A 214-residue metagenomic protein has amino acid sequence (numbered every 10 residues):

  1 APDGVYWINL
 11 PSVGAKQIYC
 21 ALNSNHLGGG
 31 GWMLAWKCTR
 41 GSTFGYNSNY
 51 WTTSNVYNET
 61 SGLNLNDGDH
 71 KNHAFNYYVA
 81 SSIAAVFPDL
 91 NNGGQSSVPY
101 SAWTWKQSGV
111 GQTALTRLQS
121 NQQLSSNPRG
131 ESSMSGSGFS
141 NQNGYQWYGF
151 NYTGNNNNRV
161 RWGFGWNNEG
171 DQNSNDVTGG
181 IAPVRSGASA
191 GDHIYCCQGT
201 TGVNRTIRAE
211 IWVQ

Functional and structural regions predicted by a protein language model:
A1-Q214: Mature extracellular or lumenal effector domains of secreted proteins and single-pass membrane receptors/adhesion
